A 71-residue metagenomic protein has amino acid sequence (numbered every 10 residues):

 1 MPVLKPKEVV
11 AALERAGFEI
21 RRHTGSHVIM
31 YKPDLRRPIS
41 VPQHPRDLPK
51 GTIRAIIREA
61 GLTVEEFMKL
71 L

Functional and structural regions predicted by a protein language model:
M1-H23, H27-L71: Basic nucleic-acid-binding interfaces
